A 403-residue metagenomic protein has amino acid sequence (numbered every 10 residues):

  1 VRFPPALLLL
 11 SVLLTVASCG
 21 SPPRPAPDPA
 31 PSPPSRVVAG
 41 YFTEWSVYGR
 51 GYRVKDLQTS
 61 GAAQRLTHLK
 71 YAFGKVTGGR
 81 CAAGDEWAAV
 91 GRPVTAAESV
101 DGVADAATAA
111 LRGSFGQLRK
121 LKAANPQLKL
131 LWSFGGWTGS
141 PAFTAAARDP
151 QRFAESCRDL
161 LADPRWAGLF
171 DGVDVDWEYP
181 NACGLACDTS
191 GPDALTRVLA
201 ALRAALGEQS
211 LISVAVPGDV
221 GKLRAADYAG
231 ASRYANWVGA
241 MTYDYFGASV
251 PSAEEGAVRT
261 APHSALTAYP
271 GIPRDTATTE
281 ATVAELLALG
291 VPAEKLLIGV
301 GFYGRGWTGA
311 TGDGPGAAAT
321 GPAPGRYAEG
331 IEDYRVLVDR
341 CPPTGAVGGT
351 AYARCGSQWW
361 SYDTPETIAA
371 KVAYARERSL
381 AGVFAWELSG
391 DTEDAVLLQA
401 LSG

Functional and structural regions predicted by a protein language model:
V1-L10: N-terminal export and membrane-targeting signals
P4, L14-S32: C-terminal region of N-terminal signal peptides and the immediate post-cleavage residues of exported proteins
P33-D163: Glycan-recognition patch characteristic of GH18 chitinases/ENGases and related GlcNAc/peptidoglycan-binding proteins
S46-A63, A146-W166, V220-A229, T279-V283 (+1 more regions): Short, acidic/polar
V47, R335-G403: Extracellular low-complexity, Gly/Ser/Thr-rich intrinsically disordered linkers and protease-sensitive activation/hinge
L69, W132, V175, L202 (+4 more regions): Conserved, mostly hydrophobic/aromatic
R80-A106, P180-E332: Substrate-binding surface in catalytic domains of secreted glycosidases
C157-T189, D244: Active-site groove signature of glycoside hydrolases
